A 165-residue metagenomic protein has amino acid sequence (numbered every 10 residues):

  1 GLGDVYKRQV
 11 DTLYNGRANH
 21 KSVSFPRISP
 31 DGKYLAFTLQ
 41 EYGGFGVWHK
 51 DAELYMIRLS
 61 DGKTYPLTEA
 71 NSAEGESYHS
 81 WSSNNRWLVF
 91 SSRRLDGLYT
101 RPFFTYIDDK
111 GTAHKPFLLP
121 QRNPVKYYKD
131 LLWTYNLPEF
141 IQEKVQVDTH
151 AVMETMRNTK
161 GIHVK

Functional and structural regions predicted by a protein language model:
G1-Y6: Short, small-residue-biased leader/transition segments that mark boundaries at the very start of proteins
Y14, V23-S24, T64-S83, H114-Y135: Conserved blade-ending motifs and adjacent loop-strand segments that build the rim/top face of beta-propeller domains
P30-D31, S83-N84: Residue-level detector of Asp-centered blade-edge/turn motifs that repeat once per structural unit in beta-propeller
F45-L54, G97-T105: Structural motif
R58-G62, D108-K110: Short loop/turn segments that connect beta-strands within beta-propeller blades
